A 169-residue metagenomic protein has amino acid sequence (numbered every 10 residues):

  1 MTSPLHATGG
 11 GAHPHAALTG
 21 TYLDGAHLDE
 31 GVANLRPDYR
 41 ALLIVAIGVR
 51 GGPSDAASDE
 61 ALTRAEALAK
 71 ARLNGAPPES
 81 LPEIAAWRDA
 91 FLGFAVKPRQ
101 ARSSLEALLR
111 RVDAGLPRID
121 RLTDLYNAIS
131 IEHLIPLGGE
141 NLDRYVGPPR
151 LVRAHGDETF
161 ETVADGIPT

Functional and structural regions predicted by a protein language model:
T2-T169: Charge-biased, low-complexity intrinsically disordered regions
